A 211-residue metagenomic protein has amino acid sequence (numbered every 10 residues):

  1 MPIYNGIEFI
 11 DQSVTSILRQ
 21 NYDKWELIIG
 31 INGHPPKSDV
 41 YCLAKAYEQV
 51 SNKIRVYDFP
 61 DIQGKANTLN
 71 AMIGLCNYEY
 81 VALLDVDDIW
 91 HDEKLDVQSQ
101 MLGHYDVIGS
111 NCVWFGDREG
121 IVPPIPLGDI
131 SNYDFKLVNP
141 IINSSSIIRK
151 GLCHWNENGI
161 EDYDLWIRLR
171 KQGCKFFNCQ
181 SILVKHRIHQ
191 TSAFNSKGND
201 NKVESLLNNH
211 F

Functional and structural regions predicted by a protein language model:
M1-D200: Nucleotide-sugar donor-binding/catalytic module of glycosyltransferases that assemble extracellular/cell-envelope
N32, N209-F211: Membrane-interface aromatic/basic loop that binds lipid-linked glycans or pyrophosphate carriers, typified by
